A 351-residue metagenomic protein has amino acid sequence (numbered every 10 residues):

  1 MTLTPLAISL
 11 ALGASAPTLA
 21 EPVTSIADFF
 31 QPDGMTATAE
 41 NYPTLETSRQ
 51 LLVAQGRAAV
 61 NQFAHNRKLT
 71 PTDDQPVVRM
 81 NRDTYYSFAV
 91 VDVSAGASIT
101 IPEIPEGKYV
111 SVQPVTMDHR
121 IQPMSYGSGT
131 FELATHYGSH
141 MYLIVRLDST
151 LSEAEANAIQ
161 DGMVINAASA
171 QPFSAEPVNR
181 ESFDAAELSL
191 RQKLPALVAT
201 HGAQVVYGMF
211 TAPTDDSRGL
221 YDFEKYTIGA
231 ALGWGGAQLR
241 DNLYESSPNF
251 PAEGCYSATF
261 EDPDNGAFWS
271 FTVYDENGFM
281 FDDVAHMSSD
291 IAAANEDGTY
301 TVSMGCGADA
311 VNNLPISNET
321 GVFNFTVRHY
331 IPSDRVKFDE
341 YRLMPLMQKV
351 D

Functional and structural regions predicted by a protein language model:
M1-A20: Gram-negative bacterial Sec-dependent N-terminal signal peptides
E21-D351: A compositional/structural signature for long, glycine/proline-rich flexible linkers and loops on extracytoplasmic
